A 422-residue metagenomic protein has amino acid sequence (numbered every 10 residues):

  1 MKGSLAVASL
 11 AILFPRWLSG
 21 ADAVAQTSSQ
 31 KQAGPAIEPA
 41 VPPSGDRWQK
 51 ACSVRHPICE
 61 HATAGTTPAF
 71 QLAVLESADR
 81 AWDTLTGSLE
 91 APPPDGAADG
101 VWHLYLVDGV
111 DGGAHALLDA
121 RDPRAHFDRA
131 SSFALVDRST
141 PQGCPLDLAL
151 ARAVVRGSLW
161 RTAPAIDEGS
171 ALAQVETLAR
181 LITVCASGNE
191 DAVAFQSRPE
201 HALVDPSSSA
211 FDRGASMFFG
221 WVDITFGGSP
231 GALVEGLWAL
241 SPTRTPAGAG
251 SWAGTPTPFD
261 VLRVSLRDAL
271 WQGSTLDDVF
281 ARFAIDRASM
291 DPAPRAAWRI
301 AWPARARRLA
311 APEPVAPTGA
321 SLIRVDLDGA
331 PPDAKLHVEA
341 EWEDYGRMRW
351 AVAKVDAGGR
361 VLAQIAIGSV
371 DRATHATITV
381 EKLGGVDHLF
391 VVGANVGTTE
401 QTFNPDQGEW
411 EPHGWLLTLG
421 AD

Functional and structural regions predicted by a protein language model:
S4-A25: Sec-dependent N-terminal signal peptides of Gram-negative exported proteins
S28-P57, A62-S131, D137-V154, S158-I166 (+2 more regions): Zn2+-dependent metallopeptidase catalytic core
S28-Q30, G34, T245-D422: Beta/coil-rich, acidic/histidine-enriched accessory regions frequently appended to metallopeptidases
A69, A73-R80, T84, P145 (+6 more regions): Extracytoplasmic/secreted proteins, especially bacterial periplasmic and envelope-associated proteins
A81-L85, L89, S158-I166, L178-A186 (+3 more regions): A generic secondary-structure signal for well-formed alpha-helical elements
L85, Q196-S289: Active-site-proximal alpha-helical
P92-P94, C144, C185-E190, T225-L233: Structural helix-adjacent loops and short alpha-helical linkers that scaffold large soluble proteins
F127-V204, S209: Zinc-dependent metallopeptidase catalytic helix centered on the HExxH motif and its immediate flanking segment
